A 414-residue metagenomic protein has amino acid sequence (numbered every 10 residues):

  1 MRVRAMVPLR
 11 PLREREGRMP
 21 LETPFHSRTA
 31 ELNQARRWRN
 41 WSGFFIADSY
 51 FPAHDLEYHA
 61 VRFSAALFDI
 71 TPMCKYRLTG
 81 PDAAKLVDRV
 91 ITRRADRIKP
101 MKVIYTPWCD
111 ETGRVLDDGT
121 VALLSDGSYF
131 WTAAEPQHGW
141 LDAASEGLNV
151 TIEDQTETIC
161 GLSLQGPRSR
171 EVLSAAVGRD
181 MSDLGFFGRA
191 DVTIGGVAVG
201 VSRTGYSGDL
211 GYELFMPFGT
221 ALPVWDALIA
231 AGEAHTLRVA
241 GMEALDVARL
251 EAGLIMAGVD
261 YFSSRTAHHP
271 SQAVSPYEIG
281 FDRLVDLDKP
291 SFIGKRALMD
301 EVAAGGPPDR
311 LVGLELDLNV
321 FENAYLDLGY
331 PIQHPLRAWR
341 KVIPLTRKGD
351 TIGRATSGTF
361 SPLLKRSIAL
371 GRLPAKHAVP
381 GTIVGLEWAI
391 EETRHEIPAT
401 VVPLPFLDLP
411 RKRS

Functional and structural regions predicted by a protein language model:
R2-Q34, W38-W41, I46-S49, A122-S414: Conserved, structured C-terminal
R2-T106, R114, E243: Acidic, proline/glycine-enriched N-terminal capping motif
E57, P72, D82-V87, I104 (+5 more regions): Generic hydrophobic, aliphatic-rich segments that mediate packing or membrane embedding
D69, D118, E213: Acidic active-site catalytic centers that drive phospho-/nucleotidyl reactions and related ester hydrolyses
P81-D117, S169-V199: Internal amphipathic helical hairpin motif
